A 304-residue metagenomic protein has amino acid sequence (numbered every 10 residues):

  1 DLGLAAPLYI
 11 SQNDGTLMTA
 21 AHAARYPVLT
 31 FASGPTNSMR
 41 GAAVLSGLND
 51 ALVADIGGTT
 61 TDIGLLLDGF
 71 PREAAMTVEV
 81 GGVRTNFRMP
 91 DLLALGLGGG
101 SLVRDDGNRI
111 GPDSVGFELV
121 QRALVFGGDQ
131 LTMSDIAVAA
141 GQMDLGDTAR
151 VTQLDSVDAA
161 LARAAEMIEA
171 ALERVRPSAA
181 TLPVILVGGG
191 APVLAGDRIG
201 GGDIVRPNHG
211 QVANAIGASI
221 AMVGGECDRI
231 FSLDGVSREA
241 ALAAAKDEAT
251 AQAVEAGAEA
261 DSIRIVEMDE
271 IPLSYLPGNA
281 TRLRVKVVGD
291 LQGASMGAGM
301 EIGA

Functional and structural regions predicted by a protein language model:
D1-L4, L17-R40: Hydrophobic, small-residue-rich alpha-helical packing segments that form membrane-like cores
A5-A21, L186-G200: Acidic-glycine-rich active-site phosphate/pyrophosphate-binding loop
V28-V53, G64-A304: Helical "lid/coupling" subdomains associated with nucleotide-phosphate turnover
T59-D62: Ser/Thr-glycine-rich phosphate-binding loops at phosphate-binding pockets of nucleotides, nucleotide cofactors
